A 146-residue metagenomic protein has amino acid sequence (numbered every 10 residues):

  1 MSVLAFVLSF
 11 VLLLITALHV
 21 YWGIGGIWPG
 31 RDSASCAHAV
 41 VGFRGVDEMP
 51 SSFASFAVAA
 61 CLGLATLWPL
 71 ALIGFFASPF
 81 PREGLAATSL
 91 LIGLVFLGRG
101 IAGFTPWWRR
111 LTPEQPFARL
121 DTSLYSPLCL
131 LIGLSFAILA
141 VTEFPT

Functional and structural regions predicted by a protein language model:
S2-L13, F80-G93: Interfacial segments of alpha-helical transmembrane regions
A5, L18, A54, V58-A65 (+2 more regions): Solvent-exposed interaction patches of small proteins and small membrane subunits
F10, S35-I73, L90-L94: Core segments of alpha-helical transmembrane spans in multipass integral membrane proteins
V11, I15-Y21, G25, V58-W68 (+2 more regions): Membrane-embedded alpha-helical transmembrane segments of multi-pass integral membrane proteins
T16-S55, F75-F76, R110-P116: Interfacial loop at the N-terminal end of multi-pass membrane proteins
L72, F136-T146: Juxtamembrane boundary at the C-terminal end of a transmembrane helix
L85-L91, Q115-I132: Individual transmembrane alpha-helices with interfacial aromatic-anchor signatures
R99-P113: Transmembrane alpha-helical segments of integral membrane proteins
